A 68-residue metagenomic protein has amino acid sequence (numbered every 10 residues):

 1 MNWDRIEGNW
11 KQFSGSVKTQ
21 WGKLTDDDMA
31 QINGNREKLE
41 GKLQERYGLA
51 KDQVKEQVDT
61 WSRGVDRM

Functional and structural regions predicted by a protein language model:
M1-M68: Intrinsically disordered, low-complexity, hydrophilic segments
